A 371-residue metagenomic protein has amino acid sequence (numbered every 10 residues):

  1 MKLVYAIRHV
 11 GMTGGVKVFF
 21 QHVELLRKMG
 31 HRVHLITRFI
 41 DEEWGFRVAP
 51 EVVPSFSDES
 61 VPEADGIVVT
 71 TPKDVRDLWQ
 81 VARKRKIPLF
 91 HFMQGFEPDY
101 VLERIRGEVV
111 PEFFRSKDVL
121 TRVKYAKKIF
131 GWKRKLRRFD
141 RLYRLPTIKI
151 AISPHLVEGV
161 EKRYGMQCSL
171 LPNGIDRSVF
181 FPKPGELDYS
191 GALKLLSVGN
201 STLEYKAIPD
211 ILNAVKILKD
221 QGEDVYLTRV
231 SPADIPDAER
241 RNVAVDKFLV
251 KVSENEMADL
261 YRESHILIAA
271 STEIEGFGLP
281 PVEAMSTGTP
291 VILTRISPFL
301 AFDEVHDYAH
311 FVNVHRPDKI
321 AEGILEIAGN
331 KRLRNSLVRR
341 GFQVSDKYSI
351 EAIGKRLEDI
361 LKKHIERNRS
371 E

Functional and structural regions predicted by a protein language model:
F56-V61, R106-K149: Membrane-proximal helix-turn-helix segments that form the acceptor-binding/catalytic region of lipid-linked
E97, I129-W132, F139-D140, R144-P182: Donor nucleotide-sugar binding/catalytic pocket of nucleotide-sugar-dependent glycosyltransferases
V101-L102, E161-K162, I175-G191, D259 (+1 more regions): Acidic anion/phosphate-binding donor-loop and adjacent secondary structure in glycosyltransferase catalytic cores
I148-A151, E186-K206, L212-V215: Conserved donor-binding/catalytic core segment of Leloir-type glycosyltransferases
D234-A258, I266: Nucleotide-activated donor-binding/catalytic signature segment of Leloir-type glycosyltransferases, i.e., the conserved
R262-G276, T289: Acidic donor-binding loop of glycosyltransferase active sites
V305, A309-P317, E326-K331: Conserved acidic donor-binding segment of nucleotide-sugar-dependent glycosyltransferases
K319, E326, L333-K347, D359: A short, well-ordered alpha-helix in the C-terminal region of glycosyltransferases
